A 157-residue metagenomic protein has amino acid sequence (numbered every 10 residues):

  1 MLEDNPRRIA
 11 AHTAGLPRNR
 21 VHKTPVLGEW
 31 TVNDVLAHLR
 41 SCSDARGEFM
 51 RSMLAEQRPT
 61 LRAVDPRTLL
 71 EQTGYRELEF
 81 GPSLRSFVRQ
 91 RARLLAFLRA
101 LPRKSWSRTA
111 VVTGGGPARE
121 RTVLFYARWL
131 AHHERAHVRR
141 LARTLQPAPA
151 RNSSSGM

Functional and structural regions predicted by a protein language model:
L2-R7, H12, L69-S107: Acidic/histidine-rich alpha-helical segments that form the ligand environment of transition-metal centers
D4, A11, G15-R18, T24-V26: A glycine-rich, hydrophobic loop/mini-helix early in the fold
A11-G15, R58-T60, Y75, L145-Q146: Short acidic/polar alpha-helix capping motifs at helix-coil junctions
P17, D65, E79, P102-K104 (+1 more regions): General structural signal for secondary-structure boundaries
P17, L54, R99-P102, L145: A structural signal for long alpha-helical coiled-coils and helix-turn connectors that form the cytosolic signaling
H22-R67, L95, S107-M157: Short, contiguous alpha-helical
